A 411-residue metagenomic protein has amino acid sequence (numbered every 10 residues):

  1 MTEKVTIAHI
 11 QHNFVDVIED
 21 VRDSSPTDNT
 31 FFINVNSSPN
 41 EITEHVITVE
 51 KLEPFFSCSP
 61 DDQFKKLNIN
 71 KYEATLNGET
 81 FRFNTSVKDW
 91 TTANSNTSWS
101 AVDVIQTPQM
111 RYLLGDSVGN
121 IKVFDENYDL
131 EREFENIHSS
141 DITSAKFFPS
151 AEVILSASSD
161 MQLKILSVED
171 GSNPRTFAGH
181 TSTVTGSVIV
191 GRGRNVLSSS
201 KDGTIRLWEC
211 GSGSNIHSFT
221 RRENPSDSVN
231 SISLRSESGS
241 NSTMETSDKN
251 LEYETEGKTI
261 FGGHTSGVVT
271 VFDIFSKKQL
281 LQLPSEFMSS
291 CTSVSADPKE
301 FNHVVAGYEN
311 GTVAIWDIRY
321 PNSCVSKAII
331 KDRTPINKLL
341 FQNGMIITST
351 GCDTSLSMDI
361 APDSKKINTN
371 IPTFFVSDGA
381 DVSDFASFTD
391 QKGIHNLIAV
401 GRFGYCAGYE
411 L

Functional and structural regions predicted by a protein language model:
T2-E3: Context-dependent free N-terminus signature
H9-I189, R206-L207, S218-T255, T259-G263 (+5 more regions): WD40 beta-propeller repeat fold
R111, E152-V153, R194-N195, F301 (+1 more regions): Generic structural signal for coil-to-beta-strand starts
Y128-D129, G171-S172, G213, K277 (+2 more regions): Short coil/turn linkers that define WD40 beta-propeller blade boundaries
G193, C210-S214, E237-N241, F272-K278: Secondary-structure boundary elements
D202: Acidic carboxylate motifs that coordinate Ca2+ or other divalent cations, activating on Asp/Glu
G211, D317-N322, D359-I367, E410-L411: Short loop/turn segments immediately following beta-strands, especially the blade-tip and inter-blade linker loops
T255-G351: Eukaryotic tandem repeat interaction scaffolds
